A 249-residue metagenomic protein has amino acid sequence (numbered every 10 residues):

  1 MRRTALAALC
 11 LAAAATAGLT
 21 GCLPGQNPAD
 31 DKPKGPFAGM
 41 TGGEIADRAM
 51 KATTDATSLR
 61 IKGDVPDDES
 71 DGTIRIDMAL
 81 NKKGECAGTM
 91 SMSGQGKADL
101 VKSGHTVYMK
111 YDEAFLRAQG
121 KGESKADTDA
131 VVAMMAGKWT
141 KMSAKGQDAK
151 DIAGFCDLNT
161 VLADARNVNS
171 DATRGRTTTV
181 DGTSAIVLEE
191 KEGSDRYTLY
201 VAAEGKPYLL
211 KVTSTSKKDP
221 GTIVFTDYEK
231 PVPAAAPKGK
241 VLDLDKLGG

Functional and structural regions predicted by a protein language model:
M1-L11: N-terminal export and membrane-targeting signals
R2-T4, L23-G249: Subset-of-secretome marker
G18-G21: C-terminal motif of bacterial Sec signal peptides marking the signal peptidase cleavage site
